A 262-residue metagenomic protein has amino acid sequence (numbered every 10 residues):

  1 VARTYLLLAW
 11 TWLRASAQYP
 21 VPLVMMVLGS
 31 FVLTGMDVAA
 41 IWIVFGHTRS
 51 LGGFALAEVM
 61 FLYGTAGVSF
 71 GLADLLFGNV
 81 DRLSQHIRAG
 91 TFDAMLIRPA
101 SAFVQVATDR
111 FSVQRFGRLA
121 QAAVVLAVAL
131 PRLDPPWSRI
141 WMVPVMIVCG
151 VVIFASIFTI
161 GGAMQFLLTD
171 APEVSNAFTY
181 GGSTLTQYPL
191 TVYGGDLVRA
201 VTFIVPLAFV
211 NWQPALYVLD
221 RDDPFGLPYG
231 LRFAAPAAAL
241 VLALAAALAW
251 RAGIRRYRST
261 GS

Functional and structural regions predicted by a protein language model:
V1-S262: Hydrophobic transmembrane alpha-helices and immediately adjacent juxtamembrane helices of multi-pass inner-membrane
